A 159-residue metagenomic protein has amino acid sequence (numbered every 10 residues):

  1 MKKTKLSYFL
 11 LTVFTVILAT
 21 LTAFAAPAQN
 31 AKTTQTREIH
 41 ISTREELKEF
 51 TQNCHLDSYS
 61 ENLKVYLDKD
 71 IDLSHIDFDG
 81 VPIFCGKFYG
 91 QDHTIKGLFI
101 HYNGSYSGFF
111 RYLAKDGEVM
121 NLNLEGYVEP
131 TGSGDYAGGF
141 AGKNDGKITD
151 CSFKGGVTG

Functional and structural regions predicted by a protein language model:
M1-S7: Positively charged n-region of N-terminal signal peptides that target proteins for export
L11-T22: Bacterial N-terminal signal peptides
F24-G159: Surface-exposed repetitive/solenoidal architectures
